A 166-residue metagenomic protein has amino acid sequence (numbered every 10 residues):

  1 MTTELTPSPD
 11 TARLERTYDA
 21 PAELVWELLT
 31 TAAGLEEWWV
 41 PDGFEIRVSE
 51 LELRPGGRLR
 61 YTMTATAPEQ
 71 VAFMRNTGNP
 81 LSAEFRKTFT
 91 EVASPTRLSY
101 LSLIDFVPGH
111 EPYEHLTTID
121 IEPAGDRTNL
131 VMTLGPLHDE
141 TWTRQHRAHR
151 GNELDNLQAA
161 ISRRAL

Functional and structural regions predicted by a protein language model:
M1-I46, E50: Hydrophobic ligand-binding cavity/cleft-lining segments
T6-S8, L53, N79-A83, G109-Y113 (+1 more regions): A generic structural micro-feature
P9-E15, A22, F44-I46, R58 (+4 more regions): Intrinsic-disorder/low-complexity, polar/charged segments enriched in Ser/Thr/Lys/Arg/Asp/Glu/Gln
R13-D19, E52, T62, T88 (+1 more regions): Generic structural detector for well-ordered beta-strands
A22-E23, L51-G56, T90-R97, D120-N129 (+1 more regions): A short, structured loop/turn motif at beta-sheet edges
R47-L103: Glycine-rich portal/gate segments that line the openings of hydrophobic small-molecule binding cavities
T88-E91, S99-G151: Beta-strand/loop substructures that line and gate deep hydrophobic ligand-binding cavities in soluble
A159-L166: Short, highly charged C-terminal tails/helix-capping segments
